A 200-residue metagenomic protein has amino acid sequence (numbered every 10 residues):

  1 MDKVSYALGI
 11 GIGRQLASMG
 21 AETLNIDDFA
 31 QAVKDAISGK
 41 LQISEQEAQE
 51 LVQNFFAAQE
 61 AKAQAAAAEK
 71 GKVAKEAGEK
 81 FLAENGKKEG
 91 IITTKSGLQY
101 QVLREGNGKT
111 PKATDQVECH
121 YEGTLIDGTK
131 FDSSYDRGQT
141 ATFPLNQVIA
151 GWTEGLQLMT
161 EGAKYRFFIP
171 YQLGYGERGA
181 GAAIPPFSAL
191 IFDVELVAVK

Functional and structural regions predicted by a protein language model:
M1-K200: Cross-family detector of peptidyl-prolyl cis-trans isomerase
